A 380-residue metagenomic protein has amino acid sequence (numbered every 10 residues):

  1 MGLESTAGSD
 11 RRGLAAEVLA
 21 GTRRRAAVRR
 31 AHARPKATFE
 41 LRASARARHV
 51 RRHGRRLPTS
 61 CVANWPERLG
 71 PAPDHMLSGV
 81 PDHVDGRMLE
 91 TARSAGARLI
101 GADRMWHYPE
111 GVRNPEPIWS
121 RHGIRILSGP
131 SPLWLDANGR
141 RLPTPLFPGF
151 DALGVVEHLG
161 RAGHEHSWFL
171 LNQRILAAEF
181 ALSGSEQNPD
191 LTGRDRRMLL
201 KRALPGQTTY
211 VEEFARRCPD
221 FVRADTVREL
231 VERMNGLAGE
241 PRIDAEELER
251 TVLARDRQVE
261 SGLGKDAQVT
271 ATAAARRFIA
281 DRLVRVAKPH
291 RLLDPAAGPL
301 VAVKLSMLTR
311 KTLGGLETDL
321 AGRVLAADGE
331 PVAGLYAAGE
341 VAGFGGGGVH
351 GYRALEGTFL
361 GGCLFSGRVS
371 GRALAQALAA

Functional and structural regions predicted by a protein language model:
L3-R30: A conserved short coil-to-beta-strand element within the FAD-binding core of flavoproteins
A7, A47, R51-R56, A137 (+1 more regions): Short, well-ordered coil/turn residues at beta-beta hairpins and beta-strand->alpha-helix junctions within
G21-R24, P130-P145, G314-A327: Active-site and channel-lining beta-strand-loop segments that bind or position nucleotide-derived/phosphorylated
A37-F39, S44-E116, V156, E356 (+2 more regions): Glycine-rich loop(s) and the adjacent beta-strand/alpha-helix scaffold that form part
L89-T91, R98-I243, E247: An anion/pyrophosphate-binding glycine-rich loop and adjacent beta-alpha core in soluble alpha-beta enzymes
L127-G129, R310-T312, E356: Short, small/polar residue-rich loop motifs at catalytic or cofactor-binding pockets
I243-G345, V349: A glycine-rich dinucleotide-binding beta-alpha-beta segment and adjacent secondary-structure elements that constitute
A326, E330-L378: Catalytic phosphate/nucleotide-handling subdomain of diverse soluble enzymes
